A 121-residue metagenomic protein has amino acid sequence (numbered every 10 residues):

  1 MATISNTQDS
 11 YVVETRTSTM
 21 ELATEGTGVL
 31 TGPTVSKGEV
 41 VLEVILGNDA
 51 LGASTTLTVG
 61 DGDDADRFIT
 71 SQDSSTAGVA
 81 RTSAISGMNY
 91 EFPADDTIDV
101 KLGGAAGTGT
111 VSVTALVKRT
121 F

Functional and structural regions predicted by a protein language model:
A2-F121: Surface-exposed, low-hydrophobicity beta-strand/loop segments enriched in small/polar/acidic residues
